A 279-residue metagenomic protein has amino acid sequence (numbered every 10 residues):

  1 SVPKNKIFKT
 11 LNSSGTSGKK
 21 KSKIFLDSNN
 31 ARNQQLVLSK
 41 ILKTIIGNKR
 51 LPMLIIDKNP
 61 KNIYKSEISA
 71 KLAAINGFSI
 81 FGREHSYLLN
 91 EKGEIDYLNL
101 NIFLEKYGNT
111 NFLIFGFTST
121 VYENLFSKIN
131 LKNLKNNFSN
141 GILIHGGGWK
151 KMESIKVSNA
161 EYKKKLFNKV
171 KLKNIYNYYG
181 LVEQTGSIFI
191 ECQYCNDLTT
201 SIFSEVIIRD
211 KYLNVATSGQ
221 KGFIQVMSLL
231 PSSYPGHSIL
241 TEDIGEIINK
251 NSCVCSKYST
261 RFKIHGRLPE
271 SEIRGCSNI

Functional and structural regions predicted by a protein language model:
S1-N12, G18-I24, K40-I45, N62-Y64: Active-site diphosphate/adenylate-binding microenvironment
K9, K23-R32, I68-K71, I129: "Short basic amphipathic alpha-helical interaction patches in structured regions
S17, I46, K169-K171: A broad structural signal for alpha-helix termini and local helix breaks/kinks
K19, P60, G148-K151: A short, flexible beta-alpha/helix-coil linker loop
K20-F25, K43-L54, F81-L88: Short secondary-structure capping/junction motifs at helix and strand boundaries
Q34-L51, L98-K106: Conserved ATP-dependent adenylate/AMP-binding module captured primarily in the ANL superfamily
S39-N76: Conserved AMP-binding loop of ANL adenylate-forming enzymes
N76-I279: Active-site glycine/GP-rich loop and adjacent strand/helix microenvironment that borders small-molecule binding pockets
